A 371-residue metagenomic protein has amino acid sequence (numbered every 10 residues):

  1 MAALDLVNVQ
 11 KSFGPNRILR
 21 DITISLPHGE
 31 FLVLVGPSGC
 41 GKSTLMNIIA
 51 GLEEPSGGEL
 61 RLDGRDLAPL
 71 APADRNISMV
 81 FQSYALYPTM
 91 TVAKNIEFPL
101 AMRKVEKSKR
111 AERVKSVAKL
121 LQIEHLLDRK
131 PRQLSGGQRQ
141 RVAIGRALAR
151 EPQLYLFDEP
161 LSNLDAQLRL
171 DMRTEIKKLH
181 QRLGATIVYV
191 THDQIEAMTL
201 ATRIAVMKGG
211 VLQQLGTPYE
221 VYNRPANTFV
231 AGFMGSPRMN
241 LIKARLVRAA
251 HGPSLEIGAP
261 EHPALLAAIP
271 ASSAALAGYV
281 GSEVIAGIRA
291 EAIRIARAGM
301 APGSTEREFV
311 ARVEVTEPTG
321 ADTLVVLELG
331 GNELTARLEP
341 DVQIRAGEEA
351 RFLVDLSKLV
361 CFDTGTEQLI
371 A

Functional and structural regions predicted by a protein language model:
I22-V33: Pre-Walker A (P-loop) beta-loop-beta motif of ABC nucleotide-binding domains
F31, L70-F229, F233: ABC ATPase nucleotide-binding domains
V35-P37: The feature captures the beta-strand-to-loop junction immediately N-terminal to the Walker
A50: Helix-to-loop junction immediately C-terminal to a conserved catalytic motif
S56-E59, K109, G209, L359: Conserved coupling/switch loops of ABC nucleotide-binding domains, chiefly the family-specific signature
G58-D66: Conserved ABC transporter NBD signature motif
G252-S254, A259-R312, E333, Q343-A371: Glycine/charge-rich catalytic "coupling/switch" loops of P-loop NTPases
